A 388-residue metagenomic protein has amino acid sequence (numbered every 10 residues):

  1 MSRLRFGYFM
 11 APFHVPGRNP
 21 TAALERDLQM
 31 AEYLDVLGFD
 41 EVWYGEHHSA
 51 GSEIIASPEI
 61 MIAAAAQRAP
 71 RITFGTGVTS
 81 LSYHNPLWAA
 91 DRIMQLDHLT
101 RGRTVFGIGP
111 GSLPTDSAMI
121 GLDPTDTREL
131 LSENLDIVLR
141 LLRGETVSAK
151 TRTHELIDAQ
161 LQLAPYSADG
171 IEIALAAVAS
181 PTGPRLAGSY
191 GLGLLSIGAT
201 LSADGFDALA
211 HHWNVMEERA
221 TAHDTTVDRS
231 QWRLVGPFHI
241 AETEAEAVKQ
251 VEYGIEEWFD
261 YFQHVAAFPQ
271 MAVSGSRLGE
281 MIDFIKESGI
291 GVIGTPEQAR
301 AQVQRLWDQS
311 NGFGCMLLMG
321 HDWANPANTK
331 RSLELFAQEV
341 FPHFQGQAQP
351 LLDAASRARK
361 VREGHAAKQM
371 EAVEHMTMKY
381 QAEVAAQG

Functional and structural regions predicted by a protein language model:
M1-F74, D169-I171, A355-R357, M370 (+1 more regions): N-terminal beta1-alpha1-beta2 module of alpha/beta enzyme domains
S2, D35-V36, I62-P70, I93 (+4 more regions): Acidic (Asp/Glu)-rich catalytic clusters
S2, T125-L161, D204-C315, F341-G388: An alpha-helical appendage that flanks or caps ligand/catalytic pockets
S2-A22, S82-T153, G193-A210, N214 (+1 more regions): Flexible, glycine-rich active-site loops centered on histidine and acidic residues that chelate a metal or position
F6, L34, G38, E46 (+11 more regions): Conserved, mostly hydrophobic/aromatic
F6-M10, V42-Y44, F74-T76, T104-I108 (+4 more regions): Hydrophobic faces of well-ordered beta-strands that scaffold small-molecule active sites in alpha/beta enzyme cores
M10-E25, T79-L87, S167-A179, H239-A241 (+1 more regions): Active-site mouth loops of central-metabolism enzymes
E41-A65, S80, S112, G198-G205 (+1 more regions): Glycine-rich, proline-tolerant flexible connector loops at the mouths of alpha/beta enzymes
